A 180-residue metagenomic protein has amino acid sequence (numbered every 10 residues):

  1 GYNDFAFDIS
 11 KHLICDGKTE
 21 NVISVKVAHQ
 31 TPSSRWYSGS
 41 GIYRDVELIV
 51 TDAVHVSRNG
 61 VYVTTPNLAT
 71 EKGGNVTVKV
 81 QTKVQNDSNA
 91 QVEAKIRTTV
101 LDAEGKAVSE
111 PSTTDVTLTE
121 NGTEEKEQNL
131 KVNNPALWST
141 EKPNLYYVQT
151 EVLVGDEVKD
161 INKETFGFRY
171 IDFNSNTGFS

Functional and structural regions predicted by a protein language model:
G1-N59, T64, D87-S88, A103-A107: Accessory beta-strand-rich segments of carbohydrate-active enzymes
D4-H12, T123-N133: Exposed aromatic-hydrophobic patches
L13-E20, S34, Q91, K131-Y147: Short glycine/proline/serine/threonine-rich loop/turn segments at secondary-structure transition edges
V25, T98, V148-T150: Hydrophobic/tyrosine-rich beta-strand signature of extracellular beta-sandwich/beta-rich modules, prominently
A28-S34, L137, L153-I161: Short acidic/polar inter-strand loop motif in beta-rich domains
V46, Y146, F166: Conserved, mostly hydrophobic/aromatic
G60, Q149-S180: N-terminal carbohydrate-binding accessory modules
G73-T117, E124-Q128: Beta-strand-rich binding/interaction modules
